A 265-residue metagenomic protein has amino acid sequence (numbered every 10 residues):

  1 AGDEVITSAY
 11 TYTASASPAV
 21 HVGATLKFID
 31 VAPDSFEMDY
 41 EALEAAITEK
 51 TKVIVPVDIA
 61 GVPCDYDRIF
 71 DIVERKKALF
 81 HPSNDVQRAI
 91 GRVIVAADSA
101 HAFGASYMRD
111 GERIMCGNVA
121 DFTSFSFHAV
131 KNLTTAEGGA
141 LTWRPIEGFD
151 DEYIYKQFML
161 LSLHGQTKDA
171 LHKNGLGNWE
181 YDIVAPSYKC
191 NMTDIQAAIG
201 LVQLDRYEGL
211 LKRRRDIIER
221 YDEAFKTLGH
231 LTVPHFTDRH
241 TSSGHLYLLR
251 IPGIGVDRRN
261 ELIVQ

Functional and structural regions predicted by a protein language model:
A1-G104: PLP-dependent aminotransferase-like
T48, H128, K226: Short conserved AdoMet
E49, G91, G117-N118, C190 (+1 more regions): Structured loop/turn residues at beta-strand edges in well-structured enzyme cores
V53-V57, V62, Y66-F70, I146-Q265: PLP-dependent aminotransferase class I/II
D65-H81, V95, G104-R109, E137 (+3 more regions): Short regulatory "switch" loops immediately downstream of catalytic or recognition motifs within protein catalytic
S83-L133, W179-I183, T232: Conserved active-site segment immediately N-terminal to the catalytic lysine that forms the internal aldimine
H101-F103, N118-T167, D194: Active-site PLP attachment segment
